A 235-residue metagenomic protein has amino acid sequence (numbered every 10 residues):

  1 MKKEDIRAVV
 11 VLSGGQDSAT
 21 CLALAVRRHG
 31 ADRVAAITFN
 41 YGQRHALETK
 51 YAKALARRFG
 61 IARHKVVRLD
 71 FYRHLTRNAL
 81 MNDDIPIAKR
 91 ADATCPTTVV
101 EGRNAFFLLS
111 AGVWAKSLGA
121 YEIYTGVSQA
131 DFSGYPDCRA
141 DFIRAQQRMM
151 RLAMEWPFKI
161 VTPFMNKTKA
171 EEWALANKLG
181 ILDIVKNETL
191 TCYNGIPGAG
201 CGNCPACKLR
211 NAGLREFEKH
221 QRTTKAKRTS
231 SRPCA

Functional and structural regions predicted by a protein language model:
M1-L182, R228-P233: ATP-dependent adenylation/nucleotidyltransferase module used to activate substrates
G180-G202: Immediate flanking context of iron-sulfur cluster ligation sites
I196-A199, P205-A226: Iron-sulfur (Fe-S) cluster-binding segments and ferredoxin-like electron-carrier domains, especially [2Fe-2S]
